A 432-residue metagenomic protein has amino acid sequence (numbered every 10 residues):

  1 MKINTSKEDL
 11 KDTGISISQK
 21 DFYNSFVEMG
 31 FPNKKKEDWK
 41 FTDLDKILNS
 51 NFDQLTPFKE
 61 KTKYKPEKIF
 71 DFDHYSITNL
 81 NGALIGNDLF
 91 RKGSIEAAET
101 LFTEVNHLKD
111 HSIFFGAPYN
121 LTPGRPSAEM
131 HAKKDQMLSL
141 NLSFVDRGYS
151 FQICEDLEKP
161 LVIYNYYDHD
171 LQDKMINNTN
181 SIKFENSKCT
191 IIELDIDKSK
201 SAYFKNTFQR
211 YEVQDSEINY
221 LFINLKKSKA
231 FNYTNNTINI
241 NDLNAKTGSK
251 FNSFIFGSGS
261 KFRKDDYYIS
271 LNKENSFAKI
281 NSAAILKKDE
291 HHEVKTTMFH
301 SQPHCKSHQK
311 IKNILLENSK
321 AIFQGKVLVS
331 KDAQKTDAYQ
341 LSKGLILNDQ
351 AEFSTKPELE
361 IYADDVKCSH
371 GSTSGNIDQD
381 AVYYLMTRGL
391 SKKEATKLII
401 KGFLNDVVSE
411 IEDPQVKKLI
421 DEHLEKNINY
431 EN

Functional and structural regions predicted by a protein language model:
M1-L142, R147, C154: N-terminal amphipathic, basic helical "cap/leader" segment at the start of enzyme domains
N4-T5, I17, T373-Q379, K397-I399: Short acidic alpha-helix initiation/capping motifs at coil-to-helix transition points, especially at protein N-termini
G30-N33, L404-D413: Short arginine-rich
D45, A230, L404-N405: Short Asp/Glu-rich motifs
K92, A98-L390, I411, Q415-N432: Conserved beta-strand/loop scaffold segments within soluble protein domains that form the structured core and edges
Y384-D406: Extended amphipathic alpha-helical segments enriched in small hydrophobics
